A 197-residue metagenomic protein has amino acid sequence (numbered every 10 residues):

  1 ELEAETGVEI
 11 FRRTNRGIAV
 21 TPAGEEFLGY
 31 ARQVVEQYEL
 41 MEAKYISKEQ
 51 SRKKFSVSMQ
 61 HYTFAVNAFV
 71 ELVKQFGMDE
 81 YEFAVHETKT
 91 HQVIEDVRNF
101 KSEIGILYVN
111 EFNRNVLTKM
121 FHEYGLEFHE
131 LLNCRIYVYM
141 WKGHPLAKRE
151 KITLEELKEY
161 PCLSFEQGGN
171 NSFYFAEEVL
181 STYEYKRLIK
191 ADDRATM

Functional and structural regions predicted by a protein language model:
E3-V20: A short LG(V/I)-centered, amphipathic sequence patch enriched for acidic residue(s) preceding the LG motif
T21-G24, V97-R98, L157, M197: Hydrophobic residues within well-ordered alpha-helices
E36, K48-D96: N-terminal winged-helix
E49, M120-C162: Flexible hinge/capping segments at coil-to-helix
K54-Q60, G105, Y139, L163: Short, well-ordered beta-strand segments
A65-A68, R114, L146-E150, L154-Y183: Secondary-structure junction motif
V70-Q75, H91-I136, M140: Short beta-strand-centered segments that line the small-molecule binding cleft or hinge of alpha/beta clamshell
K89, D96-E103, Y108, Q167-M197: Hydrophobic hinge/microswitch elements
